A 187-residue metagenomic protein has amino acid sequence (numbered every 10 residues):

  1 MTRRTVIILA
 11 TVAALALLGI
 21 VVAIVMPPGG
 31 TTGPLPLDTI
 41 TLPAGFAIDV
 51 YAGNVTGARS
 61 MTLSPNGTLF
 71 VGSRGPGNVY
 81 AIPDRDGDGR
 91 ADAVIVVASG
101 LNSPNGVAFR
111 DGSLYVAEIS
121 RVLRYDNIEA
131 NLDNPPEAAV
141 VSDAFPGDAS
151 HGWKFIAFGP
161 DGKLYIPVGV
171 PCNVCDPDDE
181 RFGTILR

Functional and structural regions predicted by a protein language model:
M1-L15: N-terminal Sec-pathway targeting helices
L15-R187: Beta-propeller domains with acidic blade repeats across secreted/periplasmic ectodomains and cytosolic WD/CNH propellers
